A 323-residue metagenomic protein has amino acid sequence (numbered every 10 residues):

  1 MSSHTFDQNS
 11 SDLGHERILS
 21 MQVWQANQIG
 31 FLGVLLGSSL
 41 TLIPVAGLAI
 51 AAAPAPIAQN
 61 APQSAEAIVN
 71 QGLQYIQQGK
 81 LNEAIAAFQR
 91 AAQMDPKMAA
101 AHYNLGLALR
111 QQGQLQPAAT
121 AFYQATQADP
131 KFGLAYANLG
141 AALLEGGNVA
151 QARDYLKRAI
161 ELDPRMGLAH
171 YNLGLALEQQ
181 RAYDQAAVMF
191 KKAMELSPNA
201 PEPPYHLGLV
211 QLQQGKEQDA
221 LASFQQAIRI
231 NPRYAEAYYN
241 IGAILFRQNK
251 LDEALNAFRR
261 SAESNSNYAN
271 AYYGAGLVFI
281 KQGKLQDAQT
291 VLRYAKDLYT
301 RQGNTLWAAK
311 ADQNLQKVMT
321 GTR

Functional and structural regions predicted by a protein language model:
S2-H4, I29-L35, L48-E66, Y272-R323: Terminal, low-structured helical/coil segments at or just beyond the last alpha-helical repeat
S2-Q63, Q77, R90, G147: Long, contiguous interaction/recruitment modules in multidomain scaffold/adaptor proteins
Q63-A100, L107-Q114, A141, E145 (+2 more regions): Alpha-helical segment of the N-proximal tetratricopeptide repeat
A65-E66, A99-A100, G133-L134, G167-L168 (+4 more regions): Helix-start (N-cap) detector for alpha-helical repeat units in TPR-like alpha-solenoids, especially tetratricopeptide
Q78-R90, Q111-Q124, L134, G146-R158 (+7 more regions): Structural signature of tandem alpha-helical TPR/SEL1-like repeats, specifically the intra-repeat loop/turn
A108, A142, A176, V210 (+4 more regions): TPR/TPR-like alpha-solenoid repeats
